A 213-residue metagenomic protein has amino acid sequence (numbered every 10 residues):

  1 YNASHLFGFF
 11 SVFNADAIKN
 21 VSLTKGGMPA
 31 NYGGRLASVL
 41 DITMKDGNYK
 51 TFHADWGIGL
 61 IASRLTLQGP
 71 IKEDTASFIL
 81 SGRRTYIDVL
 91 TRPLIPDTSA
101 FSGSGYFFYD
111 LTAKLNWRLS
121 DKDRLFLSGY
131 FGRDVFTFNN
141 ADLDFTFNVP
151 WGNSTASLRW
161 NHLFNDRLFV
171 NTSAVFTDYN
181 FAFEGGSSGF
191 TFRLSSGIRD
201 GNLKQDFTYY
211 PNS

Functional and structural regions predicted by a protein language model:
Y1-D16, T24-V39, N48-F52: Flexible, glycine/serine/threonine-rich loop segments and coil->beta-strand junctions that form periplasmic-facing
F9, L36-S38, F52-A54, I58-L65 (+5 more regions): Hydrophobic, lipid-facing positions within transmembrane beta-strands of outer-membrane proteins
I18, Y49, I61, I71-D74 (+3 more regions): Outer-membrane beta-barrel channels and translocator barrels
T24, Q68-P70, K114-R118, S128 (+3 more regions): Transmembrane beta-barrel domains of outer membrane proteins
T24-G26, T43, G57-I61, P70 (+3 more regions): Outer-membrane beta-barrel pore domains and translocons
Y49-K50, P70-W151, F181: Periplasmic-side early beta-strands and strand-to-turn transitions of outer-membrane beta-barrels
F52-I58, A76-L80, L125-L127, V170-A174 (+1 more regions): Transmembrane beta-strands of outer-membrane beta-barrel proteins
K122-V170, A174-D200: Flexible loop and strand-edge segments within Gram-negative outer membrane beta-barrel domains
